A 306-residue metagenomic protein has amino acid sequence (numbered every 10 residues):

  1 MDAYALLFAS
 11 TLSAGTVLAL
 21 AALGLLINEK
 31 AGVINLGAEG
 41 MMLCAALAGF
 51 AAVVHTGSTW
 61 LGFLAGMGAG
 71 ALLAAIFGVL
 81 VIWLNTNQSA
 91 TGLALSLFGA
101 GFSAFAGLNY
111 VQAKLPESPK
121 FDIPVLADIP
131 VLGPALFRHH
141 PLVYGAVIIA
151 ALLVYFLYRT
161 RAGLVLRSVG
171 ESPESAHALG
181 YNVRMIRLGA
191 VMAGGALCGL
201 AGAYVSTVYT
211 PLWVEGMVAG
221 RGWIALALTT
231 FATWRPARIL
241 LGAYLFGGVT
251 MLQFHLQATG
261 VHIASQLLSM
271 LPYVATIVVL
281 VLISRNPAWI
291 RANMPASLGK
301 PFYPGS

Functional and structural regions predicted by a protein language model:
M1-A21, I34, A48, H55-L61: Membrane-interfacial amphipathic/re-entrant helices at transmembrane-helix boundaries
A14, A21-A22, A46-F50, A100-A104 (+5 more regions): Hydrophobic core segments of alpha-helical transmembrane domains in multi-pass membrane transport and ion-translocation
G57-F102, I148, L245, T250: Alpha-helical transmembrane segments within multi-pass membrane transporters and channels
Q88-A90, P116-D122, H139-G145, R187 (+4 more regions): Loop-to-transmembrane alpha-helix initiation sites
A100-R159, G260-L268, N293-S306: Transmembrane helix-bundle core of multi-pass membrane transporters and related energy-transducing complexes
A135-W213, P236-L241: Helix-loop-helix "hairpin" substructures at the membrane interface of multi-pass membrane proteins
L153, E171-A178, N182-M185, L256-S306: Cytosolic-side transmembrane-helix boundaries in multi-pass membrane proteins
Y209-Y273: Transmembrane alpha-helical segments in multi-pass inner-membrane proteins
